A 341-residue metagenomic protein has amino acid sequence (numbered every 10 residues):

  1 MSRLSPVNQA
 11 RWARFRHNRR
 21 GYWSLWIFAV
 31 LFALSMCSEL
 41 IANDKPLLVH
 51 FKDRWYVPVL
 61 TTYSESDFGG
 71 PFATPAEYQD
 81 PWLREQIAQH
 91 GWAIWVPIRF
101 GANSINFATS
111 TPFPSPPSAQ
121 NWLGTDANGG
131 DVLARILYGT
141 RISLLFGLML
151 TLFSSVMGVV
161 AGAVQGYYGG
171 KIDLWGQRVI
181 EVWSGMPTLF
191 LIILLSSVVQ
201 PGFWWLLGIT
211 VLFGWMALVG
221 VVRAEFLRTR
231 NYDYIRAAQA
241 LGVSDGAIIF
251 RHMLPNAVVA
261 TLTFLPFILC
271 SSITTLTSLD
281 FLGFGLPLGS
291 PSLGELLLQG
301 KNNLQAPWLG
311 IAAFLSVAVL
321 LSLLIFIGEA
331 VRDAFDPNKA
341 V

Functional and structural regions predicted by a protein language model:
M1-S155, V159, A163-V164, G289 (+3 more regions): Gly/Trp-centered helix-boundary motif
T125-V341: Alpha-helical transmembrane segments of integral membrane proteins, especially multi-pass inner/plasma-membrane
